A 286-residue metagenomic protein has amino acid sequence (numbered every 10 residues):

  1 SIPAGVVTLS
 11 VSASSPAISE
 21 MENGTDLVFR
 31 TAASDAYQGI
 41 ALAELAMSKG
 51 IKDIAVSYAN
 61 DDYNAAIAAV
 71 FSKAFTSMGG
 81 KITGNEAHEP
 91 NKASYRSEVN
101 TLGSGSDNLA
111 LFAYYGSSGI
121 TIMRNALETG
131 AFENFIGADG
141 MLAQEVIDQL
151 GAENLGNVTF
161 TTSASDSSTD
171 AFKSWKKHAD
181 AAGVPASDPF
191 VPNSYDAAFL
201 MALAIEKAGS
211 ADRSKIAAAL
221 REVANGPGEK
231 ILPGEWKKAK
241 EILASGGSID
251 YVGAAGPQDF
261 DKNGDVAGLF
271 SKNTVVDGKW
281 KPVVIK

Functional and structural regions predicted by a protein language model:
S1-K286: Extracytosolic ligand-binding ectodomains
